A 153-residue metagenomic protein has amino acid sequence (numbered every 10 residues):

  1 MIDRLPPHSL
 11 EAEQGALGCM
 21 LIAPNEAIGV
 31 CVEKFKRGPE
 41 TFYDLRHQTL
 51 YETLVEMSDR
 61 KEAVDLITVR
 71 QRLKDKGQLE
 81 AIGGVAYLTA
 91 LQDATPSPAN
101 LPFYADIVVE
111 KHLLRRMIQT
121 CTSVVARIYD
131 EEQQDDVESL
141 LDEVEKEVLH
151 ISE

Functional and structural regions predicted by a protein language model:
M1-H112: Noncatalytic partner-interaction/assembly domains of nucleic-acid and motor enzyme complexes, especially the accessory
P39, V85-E153: Extended, charged alpha-helical coiled-coil/arm scaffolds that mediate oligomerization and mechanical coupling in large
